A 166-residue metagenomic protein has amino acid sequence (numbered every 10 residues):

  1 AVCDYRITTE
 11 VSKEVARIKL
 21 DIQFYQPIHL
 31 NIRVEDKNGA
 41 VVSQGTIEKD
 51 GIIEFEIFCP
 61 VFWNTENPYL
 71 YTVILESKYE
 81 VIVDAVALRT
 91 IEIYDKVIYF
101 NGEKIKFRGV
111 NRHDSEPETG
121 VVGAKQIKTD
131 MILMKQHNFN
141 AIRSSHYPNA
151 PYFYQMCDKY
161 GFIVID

Functional and structural regions predicted by a protein language model:
A1-P151, M156-V164: Secreted/periplasmic carbohydrate-active enzymes, especially glycoside hydrolases
